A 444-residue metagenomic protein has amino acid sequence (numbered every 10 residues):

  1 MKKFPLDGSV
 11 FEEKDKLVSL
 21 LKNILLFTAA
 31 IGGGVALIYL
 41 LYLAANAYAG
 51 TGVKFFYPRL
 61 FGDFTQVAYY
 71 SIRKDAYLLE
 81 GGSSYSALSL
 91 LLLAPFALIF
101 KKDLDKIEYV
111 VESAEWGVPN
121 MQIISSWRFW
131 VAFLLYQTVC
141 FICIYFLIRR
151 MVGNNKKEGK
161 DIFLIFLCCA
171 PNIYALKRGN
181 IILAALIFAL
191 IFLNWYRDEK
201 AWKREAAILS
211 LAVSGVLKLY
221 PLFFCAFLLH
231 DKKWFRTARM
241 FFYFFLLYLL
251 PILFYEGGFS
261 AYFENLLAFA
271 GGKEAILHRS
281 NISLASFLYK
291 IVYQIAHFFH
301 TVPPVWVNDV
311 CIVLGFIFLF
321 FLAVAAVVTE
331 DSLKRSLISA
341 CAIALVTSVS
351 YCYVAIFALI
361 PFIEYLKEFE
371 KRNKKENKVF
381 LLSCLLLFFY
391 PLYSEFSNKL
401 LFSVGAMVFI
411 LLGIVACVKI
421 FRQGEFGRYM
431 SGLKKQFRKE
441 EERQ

Functional and structural regions predicted by a protein language model:
K3-E199, K203-E205, W234-Y353, L359 (+2 more regions): Primarily membrane-embedded glycan-assembly and transfer machineries that use lipid-linked glycans
G82-S89, E364-Q444: Aromatic-enriched
L186, I356-P361, G405-I410: Hydrophobic core segments of alpha-helical transmembrane domains in multi-pass membrane proteins
A189-N194, Y220, L247-Y248, A270-G271 (+2 more regions): Alpha-helical transmembrane segments and their membrane-interface exit regions
F192, A207, S214, S383-C384: Small-residue hotspots
R204-L228, S339-V346: Membrane-interface alpha helices of multi-pass inner-membrane proteins
L219-D231, F241, A355-F357: Transmembrane-embedded, aromatic-rich helix segments that form part of the hydrophobic channel/pocket engaging
L222-F224, L247-Y248, F396-S397: Terminal transmembrane helical module of multi-pass membrane proteins
